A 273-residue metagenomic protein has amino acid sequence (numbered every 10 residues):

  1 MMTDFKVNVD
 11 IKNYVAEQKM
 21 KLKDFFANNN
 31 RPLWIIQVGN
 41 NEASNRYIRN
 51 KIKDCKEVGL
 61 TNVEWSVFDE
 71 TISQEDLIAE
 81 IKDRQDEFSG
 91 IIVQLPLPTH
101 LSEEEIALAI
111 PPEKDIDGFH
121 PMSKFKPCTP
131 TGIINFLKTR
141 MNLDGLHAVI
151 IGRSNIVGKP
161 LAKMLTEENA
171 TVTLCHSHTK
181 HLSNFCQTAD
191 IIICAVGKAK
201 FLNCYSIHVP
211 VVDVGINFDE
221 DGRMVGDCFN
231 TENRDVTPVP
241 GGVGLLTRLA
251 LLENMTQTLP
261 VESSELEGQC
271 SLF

Functional and structural regions predicted by a protein language model:
M1-N29: Positively charged, low-complexity intrinsically disordered leader regions
D4-V9, A16, G90-L143, F185 (+1 more regions): Anion-binding alpha/beta catalytic cores of soluble intermediary-metabolism enzymes, centered on
R31-L33, A148: Conserved hydrophobic helix-helix packing surfaces used for dimerization/oligomerization
Q37, I92-P96, I151, A195: Short beta-strand segments
S44-I52, P127-V214, D219-C228, N233: Glycine-rich phosphate/diphosphate-binding loop of Rossmann-like nucleotide-binding domains
C55-E70, V172-C175: Short beta-strand elements in bilobed, periplasmic/extracellular small-molecule ligand-binding domains
E75-E87: Short, well-structured alpha-helical segments in soluble
E104-D117, D213-V261, L272: Rossmann-fold NAD(P)-binding glycine/threonine-rich loop
